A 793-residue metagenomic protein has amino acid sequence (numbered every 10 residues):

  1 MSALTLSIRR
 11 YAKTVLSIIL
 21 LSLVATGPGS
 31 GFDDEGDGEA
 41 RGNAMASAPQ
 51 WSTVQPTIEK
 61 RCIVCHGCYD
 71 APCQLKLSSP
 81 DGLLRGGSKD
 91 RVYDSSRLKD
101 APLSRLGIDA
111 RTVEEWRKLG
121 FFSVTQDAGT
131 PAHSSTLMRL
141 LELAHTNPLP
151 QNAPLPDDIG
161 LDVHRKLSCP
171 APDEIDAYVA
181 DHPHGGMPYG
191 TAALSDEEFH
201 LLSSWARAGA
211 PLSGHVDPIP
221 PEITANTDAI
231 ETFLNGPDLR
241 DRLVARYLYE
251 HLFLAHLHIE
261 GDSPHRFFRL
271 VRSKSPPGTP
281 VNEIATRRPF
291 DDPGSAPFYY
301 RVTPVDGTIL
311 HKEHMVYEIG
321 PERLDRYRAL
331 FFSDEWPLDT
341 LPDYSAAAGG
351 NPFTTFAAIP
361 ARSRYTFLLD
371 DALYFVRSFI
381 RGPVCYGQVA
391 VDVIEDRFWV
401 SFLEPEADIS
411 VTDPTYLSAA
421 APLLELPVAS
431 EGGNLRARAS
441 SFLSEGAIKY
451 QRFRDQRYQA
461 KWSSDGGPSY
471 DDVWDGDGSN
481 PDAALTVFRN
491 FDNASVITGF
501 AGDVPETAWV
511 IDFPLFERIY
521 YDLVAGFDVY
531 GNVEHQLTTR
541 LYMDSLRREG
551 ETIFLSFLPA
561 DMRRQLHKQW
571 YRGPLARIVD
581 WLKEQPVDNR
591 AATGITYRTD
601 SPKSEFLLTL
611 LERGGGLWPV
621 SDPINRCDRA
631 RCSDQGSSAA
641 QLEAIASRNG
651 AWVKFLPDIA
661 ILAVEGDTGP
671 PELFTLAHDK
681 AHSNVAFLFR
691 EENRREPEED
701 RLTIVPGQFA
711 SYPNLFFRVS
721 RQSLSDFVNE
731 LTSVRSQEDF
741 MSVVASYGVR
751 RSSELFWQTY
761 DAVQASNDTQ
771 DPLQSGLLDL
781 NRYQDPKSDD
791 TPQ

Functional and structural regions predicted by a protein language model:
S2-L16: Bacterial N-terminal signal peptides that target proteins for export
Y11, G27-P28: Surface-exposed charge patches in extracellular/virion surface proteins
T14-V24: Bacterial N-terminal signal peptides
P28-Q793: Aromatic- and Gly/Pro-enriched helix-to-coil junctions and flexible linker segments
